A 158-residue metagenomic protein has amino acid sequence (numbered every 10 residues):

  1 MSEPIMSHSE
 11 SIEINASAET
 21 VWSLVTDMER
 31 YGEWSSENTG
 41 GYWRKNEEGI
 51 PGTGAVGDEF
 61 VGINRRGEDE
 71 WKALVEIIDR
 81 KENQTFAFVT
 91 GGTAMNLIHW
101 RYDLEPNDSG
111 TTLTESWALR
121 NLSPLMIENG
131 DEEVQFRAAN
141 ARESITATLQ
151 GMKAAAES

Functional and structural regions predicted by a protein language model:
M1-P51: Hydrophobic ligand-binding cavity/cleft-lining segments
S2-E3, N46-E47, K72-L74, R120-P124: Short hydrophobic/aromatic-rich motifs at helix boundaries and adjacent loops
S7-S9, E70-L74, N96-W100: Short, surface-exposed coil-to-beta transition loops
S11-N15, E76, D103, A118: Generic structural detector for well-ordered beta-strands
E19-W22, T146, Q150: Amphipathic alpha-helical segments that line or abut small-molecule/effector binding pockets and mediate allosteric
E33, R44-T93, S109-T112, A147-S158: Glycine-rich portal/gate segments that line the openings of hydrophobic small-molecule binding cavities
N38, Q84, R120: Residue-level detector of flexible, active-site-proximal loop/helix-junction positions within diverse enzyme catalytic
V89-A147: Beta-strand/loop substructures that line and gate deep hydrophobic ligand-binding cavities in soluble
